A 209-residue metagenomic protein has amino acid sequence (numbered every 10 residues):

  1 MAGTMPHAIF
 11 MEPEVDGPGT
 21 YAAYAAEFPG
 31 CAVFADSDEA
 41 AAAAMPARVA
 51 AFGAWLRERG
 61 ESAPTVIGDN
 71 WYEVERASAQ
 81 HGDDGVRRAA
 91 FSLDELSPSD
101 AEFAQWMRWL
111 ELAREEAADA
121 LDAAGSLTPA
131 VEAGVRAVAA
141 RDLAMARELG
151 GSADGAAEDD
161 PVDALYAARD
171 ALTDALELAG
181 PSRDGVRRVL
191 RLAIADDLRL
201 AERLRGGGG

Functional and structural regions predicted by a protein language model:
A2-P129, R136-G209: Aromatic-glycine hotspot motif
